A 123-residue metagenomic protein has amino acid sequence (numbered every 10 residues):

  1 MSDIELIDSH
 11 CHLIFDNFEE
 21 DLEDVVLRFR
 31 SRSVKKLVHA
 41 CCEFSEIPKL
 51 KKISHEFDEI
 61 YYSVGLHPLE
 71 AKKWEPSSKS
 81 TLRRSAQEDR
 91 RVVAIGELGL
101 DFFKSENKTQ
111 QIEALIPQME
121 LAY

Functional and structural regions predicted by a protein language model:
M1-Y123: Mid-domain alpha/beta scaffold segments of enzyme catalytic cores
